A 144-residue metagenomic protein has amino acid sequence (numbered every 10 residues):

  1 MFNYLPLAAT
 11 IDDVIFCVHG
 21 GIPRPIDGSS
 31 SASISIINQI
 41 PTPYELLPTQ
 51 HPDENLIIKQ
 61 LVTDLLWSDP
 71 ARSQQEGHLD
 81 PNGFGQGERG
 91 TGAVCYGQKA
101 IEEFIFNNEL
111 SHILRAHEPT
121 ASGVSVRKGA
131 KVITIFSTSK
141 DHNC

Functional and structural regions predicted by a protein language model:
M1-C144: Feature recognizes metal-dependent phosphohydrolase scaffolds
